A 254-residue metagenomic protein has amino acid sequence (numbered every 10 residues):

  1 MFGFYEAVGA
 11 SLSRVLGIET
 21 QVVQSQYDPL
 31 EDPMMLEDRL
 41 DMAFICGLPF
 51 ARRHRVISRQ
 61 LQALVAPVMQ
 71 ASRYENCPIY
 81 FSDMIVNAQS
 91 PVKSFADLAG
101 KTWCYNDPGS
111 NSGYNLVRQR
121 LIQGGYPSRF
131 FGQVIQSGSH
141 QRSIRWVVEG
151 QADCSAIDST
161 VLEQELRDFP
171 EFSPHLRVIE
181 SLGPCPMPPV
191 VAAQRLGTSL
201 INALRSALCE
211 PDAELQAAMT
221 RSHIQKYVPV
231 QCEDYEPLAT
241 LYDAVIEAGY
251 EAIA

Functional and structural regions predicted by a protein language model:
M1-V15, S25, L48, N76-S137 (+3 more regions): Bilobed "Venus flytrap"/periplasmic-binding protein-like clamshell domains and structurally analogous long
G3, A7, A192, S199-A254: An extracytoplasmic/periplasmic, membrane-proximal ligand-sensing/linker region
V23, D28-E31: A cross-family signal for N-terminal binding/gating loops and helix N-caps that shape access to the active site
L30-M34, F50, H140-W146: Short, hydrophobic alpha-helical packing/hinge segments within bilobed ligand-binding/sensory domains
P33-D97: Acidic, polar ligand-binding/catalytic clefts
F44-R59, I122-Q123, V148, D153-S173: A ligand-binding cleft/hinge motif common to bilobed small-molecule-binding domains
V65-Y74, P78-F81, P170-S206, Q225-D234: Periplasmic-binding protein-like
